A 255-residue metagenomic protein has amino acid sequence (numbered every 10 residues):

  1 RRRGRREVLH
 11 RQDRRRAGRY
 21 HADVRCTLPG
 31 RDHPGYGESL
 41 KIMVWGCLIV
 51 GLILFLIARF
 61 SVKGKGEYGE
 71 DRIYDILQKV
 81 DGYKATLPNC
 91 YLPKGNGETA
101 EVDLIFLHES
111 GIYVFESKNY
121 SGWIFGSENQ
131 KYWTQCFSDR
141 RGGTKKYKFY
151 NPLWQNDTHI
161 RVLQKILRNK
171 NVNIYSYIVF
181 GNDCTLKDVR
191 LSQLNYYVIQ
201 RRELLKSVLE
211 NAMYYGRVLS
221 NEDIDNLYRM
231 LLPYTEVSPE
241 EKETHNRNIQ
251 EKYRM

Functional and structural regions predicted by a protein language model:
R1-G37: P/S/T/G-enriched low-complexity
D13, D103, E116: Acidic active-site catalytic centers that drive phospho-/nucleotidyl reactions and related ester hydrolyses
H21, V102-D103: Short hydrophobic/charged patches on amphipathic alpha-helices used for structural packing and interfaces
G37-A100, L107-I112, K118-G126, F137-M255: Surface-exposed interaction regions that form or flank ligand-binding interfaces
E128, W133: Polar interaction faces of repeat-based domains
